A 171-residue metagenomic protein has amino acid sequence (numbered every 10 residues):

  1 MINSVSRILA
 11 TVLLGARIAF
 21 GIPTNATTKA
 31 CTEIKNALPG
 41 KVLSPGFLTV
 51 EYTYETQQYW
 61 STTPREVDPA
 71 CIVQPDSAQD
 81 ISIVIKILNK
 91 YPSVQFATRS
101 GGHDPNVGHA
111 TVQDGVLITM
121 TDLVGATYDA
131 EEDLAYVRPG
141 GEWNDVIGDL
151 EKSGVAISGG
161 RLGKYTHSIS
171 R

Functional and structural regions predicted by a protein language model:
I2-R171: N-terminal accessory segments
